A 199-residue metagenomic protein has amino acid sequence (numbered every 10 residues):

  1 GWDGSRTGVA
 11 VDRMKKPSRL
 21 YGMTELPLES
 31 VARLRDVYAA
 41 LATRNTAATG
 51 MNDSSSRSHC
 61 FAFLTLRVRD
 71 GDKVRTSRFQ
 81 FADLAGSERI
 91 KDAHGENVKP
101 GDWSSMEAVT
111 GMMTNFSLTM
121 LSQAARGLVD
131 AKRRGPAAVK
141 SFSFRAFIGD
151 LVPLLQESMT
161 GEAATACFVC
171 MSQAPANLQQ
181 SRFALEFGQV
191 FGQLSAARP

Functional and structural regions predicted by a protein language model:
G1: Walker A/P-loop NTP-binding active-site region of P-loop NTPases, recognizing the glycine-rich GxxxxGKT/S
R6-G8: Ser/Thr- and Pro/Gly-biased, low-complexity intrinsically disordered regions that serve as regulatory linkers
A10-R13: Eukaryotic endomembrane system proteins
K15-Y21: Acyl/amide activation-and-transfer machinery of modular secondary-metabolite enzymes
E25-P199: Conserved C-terminal subdomain of P-loop nucleotide-binding cores
